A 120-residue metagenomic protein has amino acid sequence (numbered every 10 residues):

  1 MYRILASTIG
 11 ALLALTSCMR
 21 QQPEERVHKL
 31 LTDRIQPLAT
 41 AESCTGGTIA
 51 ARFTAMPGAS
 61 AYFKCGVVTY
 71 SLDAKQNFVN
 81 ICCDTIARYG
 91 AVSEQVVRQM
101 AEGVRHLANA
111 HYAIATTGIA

Functional and structural regions predicted by a protein language model:
M1-I4: Positively charged n-region of N-terminal signal peptides that target proteins for export
S7-A14: Bacterial N-terminal signal peptides
L15-A120: Short alpha-helical segments enriched in small residues
